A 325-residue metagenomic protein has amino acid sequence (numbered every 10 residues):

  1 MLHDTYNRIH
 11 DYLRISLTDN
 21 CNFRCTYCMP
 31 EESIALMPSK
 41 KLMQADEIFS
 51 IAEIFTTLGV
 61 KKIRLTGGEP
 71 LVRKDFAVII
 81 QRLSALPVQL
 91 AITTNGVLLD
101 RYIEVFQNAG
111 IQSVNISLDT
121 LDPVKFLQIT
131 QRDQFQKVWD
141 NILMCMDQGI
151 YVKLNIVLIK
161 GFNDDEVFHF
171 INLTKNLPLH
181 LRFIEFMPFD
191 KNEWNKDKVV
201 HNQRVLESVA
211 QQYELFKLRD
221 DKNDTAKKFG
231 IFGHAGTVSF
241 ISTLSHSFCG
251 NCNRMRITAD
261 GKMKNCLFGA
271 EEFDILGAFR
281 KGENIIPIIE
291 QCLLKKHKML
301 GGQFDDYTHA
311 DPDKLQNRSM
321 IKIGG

Functional and structural regions predicted by a protein language model:
M1-S16, R24-T26, T57, A226-T237 (+3 more regions): N-terminal [4Fe-4S]-dependent radical SAM core
T5-Q44, L267: Canonical Radical SAM [4Fe-4S] cluster-binding loop centered on the CxxxCxxC motif and its immediate flanking residues
L17, L181, G261: Residue-level signature of catalytic and energy-coupling elements of molecular machines, predominantly ATP/GTP-dependent
F23, P123-V124, S247, F273: Glycine-centered loop/turn positions within well-structured domains that cap or flank conserved ligand/cofactor-binding
L42-L65, V72-I184: Radical SAM/AdoMet-radical enzyme domain recognition
V124-L127, R132-W139, L143-T237, T243 (+2 more regions): Radical SAM enzyme [4Fe-4S]-AdoMet core and its adjacent flexible, acidic and glycine-rich loops/tails across
F232-D260: Active-site oxyanion/phosphate-handling segment shared across diverse enzymes
G250-R254, T258-G325: Flexible mid-to-C-terminal extensions adjoining Fe-S/redox cofactors in radical SAM and related proteins
